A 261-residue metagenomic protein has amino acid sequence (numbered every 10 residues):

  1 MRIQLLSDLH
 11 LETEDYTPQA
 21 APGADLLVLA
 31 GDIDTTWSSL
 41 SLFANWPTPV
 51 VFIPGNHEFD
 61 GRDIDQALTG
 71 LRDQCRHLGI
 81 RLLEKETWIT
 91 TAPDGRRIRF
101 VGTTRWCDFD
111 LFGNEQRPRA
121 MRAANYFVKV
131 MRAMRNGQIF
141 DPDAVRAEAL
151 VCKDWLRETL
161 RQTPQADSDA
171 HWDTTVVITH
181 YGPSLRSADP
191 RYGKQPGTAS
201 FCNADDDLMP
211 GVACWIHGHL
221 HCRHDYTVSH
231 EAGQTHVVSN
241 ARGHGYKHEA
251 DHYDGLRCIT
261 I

Functional and structural regions predicted by a protein language model:
M1-F52, F59-A67, R135: N-terminal active-site segment of His-dependent metallophosphoesterases
M1-Q4, W88-G102, D173-T174, T227-H236: Beta-strand-turn-beta hairpins that frame and shape the catalytic cleft of phosphate-ester-processing enzymes
L5-S7, L27-D32, V51-N56, R81-E86 (+3 more regions): Active-site neighborhood of phospho(di)ester-bond hydrolases with catalytic His/Asp-centered motifs
H10-D15, D34-S38, H57-A67, I89-A92 (+4 more regions): Active-site environment of divalent metal-dependent phosphoester hydrolases
T35, D63-A67, A144-L156, G197-F201: Soluble or luminal CAZymes and related metallo-dependent hydrolases
V51-E58, D63-V128: A basic- and aromatic-enriched beta-loop-alpha substructure that forms the phosphate/nucleotide- and DNA/RNA-contacting
D73, H77-L78, D94, D189 (+2 more regions): Binuclear metal-dependent phosphoesterase catalytic core
V101-V176, Y181-Y192: Active-site-proximal loop/helix segment associated with metal-binding centers of metalloenzymes
